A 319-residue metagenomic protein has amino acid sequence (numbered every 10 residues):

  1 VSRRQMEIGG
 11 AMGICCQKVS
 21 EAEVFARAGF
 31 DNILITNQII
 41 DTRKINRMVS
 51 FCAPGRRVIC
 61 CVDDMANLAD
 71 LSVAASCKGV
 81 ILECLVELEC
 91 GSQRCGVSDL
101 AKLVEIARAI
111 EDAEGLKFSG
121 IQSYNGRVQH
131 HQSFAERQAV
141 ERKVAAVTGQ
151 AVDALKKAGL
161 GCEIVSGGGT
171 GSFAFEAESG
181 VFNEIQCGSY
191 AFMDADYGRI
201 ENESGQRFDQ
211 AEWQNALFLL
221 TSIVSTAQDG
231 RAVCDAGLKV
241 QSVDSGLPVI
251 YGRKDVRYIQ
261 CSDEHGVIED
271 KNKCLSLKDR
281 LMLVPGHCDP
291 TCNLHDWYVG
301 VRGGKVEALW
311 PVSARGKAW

Functional and structural regions predicted by a protein language model:
V1-H131: Active-site-proximal beta-alpha core segment in soluble small-molecule metabolic enzymes
Q17, T36, Y124, G168 (+3 more regions): Conserved residues at the C-terminal ends of beta-strands
S20, R43, A66, S98-A101 (+7 more regions): Conserved active-site and cofactor/substrate-binding residues in soluble primary-metabolism enzymes
V24-A28, F175-F182, S276: Short loop/helix-cap segments at secondary-structure boundaries that form the rim of catalytic
E83, E89-Q206: Active-site loop/helix belt of alpha/beta enzymes
A139-V140, G171-R253: Active-site loop ensemble at the mouth of alpha/beta enzyme cores that anchors a bound cofactor
T226-W319: C-terminal accessory subdomain/extension
